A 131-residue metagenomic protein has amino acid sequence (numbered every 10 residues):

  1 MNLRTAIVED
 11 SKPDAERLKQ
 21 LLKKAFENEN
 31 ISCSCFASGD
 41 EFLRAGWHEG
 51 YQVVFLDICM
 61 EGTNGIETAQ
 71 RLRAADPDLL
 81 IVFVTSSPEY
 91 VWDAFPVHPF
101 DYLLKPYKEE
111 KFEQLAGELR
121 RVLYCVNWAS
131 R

Functional and structural regions predicted by a protein language model:
S11-S34: Two-component/phosphorelay signaling modules centered on CheY-like receiver
C35-V53: Acidic, metal-coordinating helix/loop segments flanking the phosphotransfer/catalytic sites of two-component signaling
S38, N64-E67: Acidic catalytic/metal-coordinating carboxylates
L56-I58: Active-site residues of response regulator receiver
E61: The feature encodes the CheY-like receiver
D78-P88: A short, hydrophobic beta-strand element within the central beta-sheet of small alpha/beta folds
K105: A Lys-centered signature of the CheY-like receiver
